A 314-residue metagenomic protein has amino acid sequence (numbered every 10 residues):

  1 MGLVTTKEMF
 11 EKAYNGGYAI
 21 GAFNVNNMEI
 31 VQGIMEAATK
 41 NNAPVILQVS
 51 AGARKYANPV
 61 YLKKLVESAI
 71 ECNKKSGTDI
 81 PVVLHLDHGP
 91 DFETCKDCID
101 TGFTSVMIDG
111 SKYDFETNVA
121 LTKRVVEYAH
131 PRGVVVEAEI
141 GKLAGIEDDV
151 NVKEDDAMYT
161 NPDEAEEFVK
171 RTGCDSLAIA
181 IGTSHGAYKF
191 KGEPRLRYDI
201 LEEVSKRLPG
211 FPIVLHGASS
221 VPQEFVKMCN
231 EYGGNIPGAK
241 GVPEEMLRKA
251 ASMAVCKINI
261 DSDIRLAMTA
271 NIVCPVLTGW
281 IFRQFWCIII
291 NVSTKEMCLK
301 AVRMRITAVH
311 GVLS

Functional and structural regions predicted by a protein language model:
M1-G16, E231, V273-V276, R283-Q284 (+2 more regions): N-terminal charge/polar-biased segments
T6-K12, M28-G52, V60-G77, G89-P212 (+4 more regions): Alpha/beta enzyme core
I20-N24, L84-H85, M107, I213-L215 (+2 more regions): Short catalytic-loop micro-motif centered on adjacent basic/acidic residues
H216-S220: Short catalytic/ligand-gating loop segments at beta-alpha or beta-beta junctions within enzyme catalytic domains
N230-I236, V242-V276, R283-Q284, E296: C-terminal alpha-helical cap/extension of soluble enzyme domains
V309-L313: Short, intrinsically disordered C-terminal tails of secreted or membrane-associated proteins
